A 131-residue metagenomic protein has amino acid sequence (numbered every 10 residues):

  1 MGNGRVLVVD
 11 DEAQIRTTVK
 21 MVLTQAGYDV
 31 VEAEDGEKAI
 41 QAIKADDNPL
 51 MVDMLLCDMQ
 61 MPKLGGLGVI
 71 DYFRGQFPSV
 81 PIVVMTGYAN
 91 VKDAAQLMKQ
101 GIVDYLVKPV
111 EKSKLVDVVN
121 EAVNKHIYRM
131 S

Functional and structural regions predicted by a protein language model:
A13-V31: Two-component/phosphorelay signaling modules centered on CheY-like receiver
R16, P62, N90, K108: The feature encodes the CheY-like receiver
E32-M54: Acidic, metal-coordinating helix/loop segments flanking the phosphotransfer/catalytic sites of two-component signaling
E34-K38, L64-G68, T86: Acidic catalytic/metal-coordinating carboxylates
Q41, L67-P78, Q96: Short amphipathic alpha-helix used as the core "switch/output" element in two-component signaling
D53, D58, T86: Active-site residues of response regulator receiver
G68, A89-D104: Alpha4 helix (beta4-alpha4-beta5 surface) of REC/receiver domains from two-component response regulators
V110-V119: C-terminal output helix
